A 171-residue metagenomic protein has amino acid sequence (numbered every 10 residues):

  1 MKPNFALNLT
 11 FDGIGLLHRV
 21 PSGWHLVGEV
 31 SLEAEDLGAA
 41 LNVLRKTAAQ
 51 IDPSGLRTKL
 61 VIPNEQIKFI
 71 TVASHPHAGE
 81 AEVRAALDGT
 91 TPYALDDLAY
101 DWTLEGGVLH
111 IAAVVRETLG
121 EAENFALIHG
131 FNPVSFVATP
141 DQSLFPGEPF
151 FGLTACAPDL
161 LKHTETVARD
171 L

Functional and structural regions predicted by a protein language model:
M1-L171: Hydrophobic/aromatic-enriched cytosolic interaction surfaces used to assemble or bind macromolecules
